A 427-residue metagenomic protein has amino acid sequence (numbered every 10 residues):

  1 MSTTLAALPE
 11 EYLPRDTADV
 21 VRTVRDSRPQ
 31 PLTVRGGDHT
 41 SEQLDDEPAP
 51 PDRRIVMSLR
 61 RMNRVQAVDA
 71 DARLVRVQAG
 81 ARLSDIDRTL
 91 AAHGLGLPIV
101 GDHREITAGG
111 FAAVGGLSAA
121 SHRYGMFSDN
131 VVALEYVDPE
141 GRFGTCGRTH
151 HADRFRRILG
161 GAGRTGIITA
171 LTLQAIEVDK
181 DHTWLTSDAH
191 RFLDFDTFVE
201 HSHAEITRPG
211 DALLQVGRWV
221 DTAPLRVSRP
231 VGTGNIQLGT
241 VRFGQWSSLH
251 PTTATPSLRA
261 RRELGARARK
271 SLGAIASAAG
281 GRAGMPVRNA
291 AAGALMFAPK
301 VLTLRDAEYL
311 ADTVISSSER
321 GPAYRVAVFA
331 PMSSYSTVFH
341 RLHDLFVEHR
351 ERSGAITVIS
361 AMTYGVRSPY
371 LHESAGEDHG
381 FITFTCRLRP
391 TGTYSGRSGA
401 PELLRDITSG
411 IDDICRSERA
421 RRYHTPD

Functional and structural regions predicted by a protein language model:
T3-T4, A49, Q66-A70, I106 (+4 more regions): Solvent-exposed alpha-helices and their adjacent loops that cap or buttress functional pockets in soluble metabolic
L5-D102, G115-L117, R419: Glycine-rich N-terminal segment of FAD-binding domains in flavoprotein oxidoreductases, spanning the beta-loop-helix
P31, G94-D102, R142-C146, G210-V216 (+1 more regions): Short secondary-structure capping/junction motifs at helix and strand boundaries
L32-G36, V216-W219, A361: ATP-grasp fold ATP-binding core
E42-R64, A120-E140, I167-Q174: Structural signature of FAD isoalloxazine-binding scaffolds in flavoprotein oxidoreductases
V132-E348, R352-A355: C-terminal substrate-binding/cap subdomain adjacent to the FAD-binding core in PCMH-type and related FAD-linked
L295-D427: Substrate-recognition/cap regions that form aromatic- and gly/pro-loop-enriched pockets for small-molecule ligands
